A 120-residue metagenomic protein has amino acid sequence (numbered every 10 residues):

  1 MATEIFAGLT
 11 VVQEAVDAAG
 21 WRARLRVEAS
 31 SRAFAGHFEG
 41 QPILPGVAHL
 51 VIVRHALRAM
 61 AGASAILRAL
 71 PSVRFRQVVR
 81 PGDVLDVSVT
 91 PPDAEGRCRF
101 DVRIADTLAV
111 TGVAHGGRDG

Functional and structural regions predicted by a protein language model:
A2-P42: Catalytic strand-loop segment that frames the active site of acyl-thioester-processing enzymes
L9, V16-W21, T90-G120: HotDog/MaoC-like acyl-thioester-processing domains
L25-V27, F75, G116: Hydrophobic residues in beta-strands and at strand termini
R32, E39, I43, A48 (+2 more regions): Short capping/connector residues at structural and topological boundaries
I43-L67: Active-site helix/loop of acyl-thioester processing domains in fatty-acid/polyketide metabolism, spanning hotdog-fold
R68, S72-D106: Hydrophobic beta-sheet segments that form the core/acyl-binding groove of ACP/CoA-dependent acyl-chain-processing
